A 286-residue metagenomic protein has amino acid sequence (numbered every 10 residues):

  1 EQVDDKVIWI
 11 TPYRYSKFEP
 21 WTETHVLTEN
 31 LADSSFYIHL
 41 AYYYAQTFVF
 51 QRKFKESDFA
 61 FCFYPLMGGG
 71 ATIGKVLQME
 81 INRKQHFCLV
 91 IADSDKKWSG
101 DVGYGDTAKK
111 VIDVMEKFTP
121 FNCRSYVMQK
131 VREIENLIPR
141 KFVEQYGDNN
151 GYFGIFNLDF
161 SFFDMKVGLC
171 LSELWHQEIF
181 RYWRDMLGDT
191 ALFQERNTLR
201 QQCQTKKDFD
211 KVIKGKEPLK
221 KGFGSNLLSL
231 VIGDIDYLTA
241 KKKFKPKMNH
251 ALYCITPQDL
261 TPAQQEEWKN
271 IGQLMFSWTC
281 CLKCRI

Functional and structural regions predicted by a protein language model:
E1-W98: RecA-like P-loop NTPase motor core
H39, K75, M79, D113 (+4 more regions): Charged/polar, solvent-exposed surface patches and flexible loops
C62, C88, C123, C170 (+3 more regions): Generic recognition of cysteine residues
G68-A71, G103, G224: Glycine-centered flexibility motif
I73, Q78-A92, K97-K130, F142: Acidic, serine/threonine- and glycine-rich low-complexity intrinsically disordered segments that serve as flexible
T107-L227: Activity-critical C-terminal alpha-helical subdomain
T205-I286: Charge-biased C-terminal accessory regions appended to nucleic-acid-, cytoskeletal NTPase
